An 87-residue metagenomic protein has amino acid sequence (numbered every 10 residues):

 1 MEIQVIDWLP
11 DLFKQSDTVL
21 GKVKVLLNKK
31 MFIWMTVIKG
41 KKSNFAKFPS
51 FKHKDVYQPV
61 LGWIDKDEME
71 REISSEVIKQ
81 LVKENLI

Functional and structural regions predicted by a protein language model:
M1-I33: Short, charged/polar N-terminal "headpieces" of proteins
Q4-I6, I38, K47-P49: Residues in well-ordered beta-strands of folded domains
V23, M35-V37, D55: Assembly/interface hotspot detector across virion components, adhesins/toxins, and nucleic-acid enzymes
L27, G40, Q58: Acidic surface patches and DE-rich sequence motifs
M31-N44: A short, surface-exposed beta-strand/turn
S43-I87: Acidic, low-complexity intrinsically disordered segments
